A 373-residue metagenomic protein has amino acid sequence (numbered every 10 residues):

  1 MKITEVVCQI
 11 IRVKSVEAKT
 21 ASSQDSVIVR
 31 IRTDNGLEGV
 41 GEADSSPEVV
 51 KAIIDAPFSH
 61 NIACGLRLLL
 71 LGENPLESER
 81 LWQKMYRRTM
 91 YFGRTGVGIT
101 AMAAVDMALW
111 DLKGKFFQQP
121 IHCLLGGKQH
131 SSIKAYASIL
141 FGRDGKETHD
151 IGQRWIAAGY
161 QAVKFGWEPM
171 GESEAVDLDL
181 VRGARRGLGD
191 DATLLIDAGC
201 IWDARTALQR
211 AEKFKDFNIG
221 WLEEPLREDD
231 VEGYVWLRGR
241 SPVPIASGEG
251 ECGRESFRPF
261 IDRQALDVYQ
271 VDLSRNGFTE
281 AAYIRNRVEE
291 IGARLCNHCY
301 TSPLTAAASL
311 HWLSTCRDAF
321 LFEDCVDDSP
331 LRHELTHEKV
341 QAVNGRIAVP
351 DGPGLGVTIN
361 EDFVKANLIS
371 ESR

Functional and structural regions predicted by a protein language model:
M1-V40, D44-K51, L331-H333: Structured beta-strand/loop patches that form or line metal/cofactor-binding pockets in enzymes
I3, G36, V105, Q118 (+7 more regions): Conserved, mostly hydrophobic/aromatic
R32-F116: Metal- or metallocofactor-binding catalytic centers and their adjacent structured scaffolds across diverse enzyme
N61-C64, E212, N218, D229-A246 (+2 more regions): Shared catalytic-loop signature of beta/alpha-barrel
V97, D106-G142: Glycine-rich, aromatic-flanked loop segments that form ligand/cofactor-binding clefts across common enzyme folds
M102, G166, S173, I196-D203 (+5 more regions): Glycine- and other small-residue-rich loops at beta-strand/loop junctions that grip anionic moieties
G126, S131-S241: Metal-dependent enolase-superfamily TIM-barrel catalytic cores that perform enediolate-based chemistry
H333-R373: C-terminal extensions of enzymes
